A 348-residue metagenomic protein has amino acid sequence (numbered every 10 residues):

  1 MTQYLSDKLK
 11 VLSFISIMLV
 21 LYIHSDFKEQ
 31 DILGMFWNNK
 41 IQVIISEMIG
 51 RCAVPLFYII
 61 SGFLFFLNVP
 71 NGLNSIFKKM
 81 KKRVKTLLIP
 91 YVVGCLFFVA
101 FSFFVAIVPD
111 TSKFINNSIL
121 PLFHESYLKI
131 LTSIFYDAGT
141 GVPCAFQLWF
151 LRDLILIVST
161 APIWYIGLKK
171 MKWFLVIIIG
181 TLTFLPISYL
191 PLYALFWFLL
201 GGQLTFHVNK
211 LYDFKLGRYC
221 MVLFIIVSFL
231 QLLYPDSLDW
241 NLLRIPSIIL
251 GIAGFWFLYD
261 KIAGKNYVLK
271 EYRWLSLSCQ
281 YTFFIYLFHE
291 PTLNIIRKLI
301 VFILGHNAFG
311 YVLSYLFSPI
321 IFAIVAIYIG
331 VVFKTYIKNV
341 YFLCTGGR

Functional and structural regions predicted by a protein language model:
M1-I179, I303-R348: Membrane-cytosol interface segments of multi-pass membrane proteins, especially ER/Golgi lipid-handling enzymes
M1-Y4, D26-F36, K169, S188-L199 (+1 more regions): Hydrophobic alpha-helical transmembrane segments
T2-S6, P70-K81, I163-W173, L204-G217 (+2 more regions): Membrane-interface helix-boundary motifs at transmembrane edges
M18-S25, V176-L190, V222-P235, P291: Aromatic-anchored segments of alpha-helical transmembrane domains
Q42-P55, G139-D153, T183-L200, D213 (+1 more regions): Interfacial loop-to-helix transition and helix-capping segments at the boundaries of transmembrane helices
S61-F65, L156, T160-W164, W197-K210 (+2 more regions): Transmembrane alpha-helical segments
T160-G167, W173-V208: Loop-centered beta-sheet repeat module
N209-F284, P291-L304, A308-Y315: Alpha-helical transmembrane segments and terminal signal-anchor/GPI-anchor hydrophobic tails, characterized by long
